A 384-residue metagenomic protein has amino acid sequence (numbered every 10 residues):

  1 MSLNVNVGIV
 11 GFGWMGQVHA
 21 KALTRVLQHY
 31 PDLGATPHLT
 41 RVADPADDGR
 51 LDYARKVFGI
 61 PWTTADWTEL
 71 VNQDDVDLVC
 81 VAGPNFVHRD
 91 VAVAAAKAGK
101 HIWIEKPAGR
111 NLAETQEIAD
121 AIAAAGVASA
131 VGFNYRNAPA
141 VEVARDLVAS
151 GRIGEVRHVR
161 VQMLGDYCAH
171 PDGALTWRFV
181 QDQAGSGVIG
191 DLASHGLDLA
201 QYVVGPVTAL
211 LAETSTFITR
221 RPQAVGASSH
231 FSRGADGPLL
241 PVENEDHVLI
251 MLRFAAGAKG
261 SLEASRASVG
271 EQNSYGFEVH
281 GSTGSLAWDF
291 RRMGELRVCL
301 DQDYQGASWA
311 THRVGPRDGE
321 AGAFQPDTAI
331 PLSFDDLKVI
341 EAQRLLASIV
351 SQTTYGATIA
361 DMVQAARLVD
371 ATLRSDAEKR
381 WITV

Functional and structural regions predicted by a protein language model:
M1, V26, Y30-P31, L78-C80 (+2 more regions): C-terminal helix-rich "cap/oligomerization" subdomain common to oxidoreductases
M1-F58: N-terminal Rossmann-like dinucleotide-binding module
Y53-I60, E117-I122: Short, conserved SAM-binding/catalytic segment of Class I S-adenosyl-L-methionine-dependent methyltransferases
P61-D66: Conserved SAM-binding strand-loop segment of SAM-dependent methyltransferases
L78, P84-N85, R89-R136, G151: Beta-strand-loop-alpha-helix segment that lines the small-molecule cofactor/substrate pocket of alpha/beta enzymes
N134, T219-E245, L249, R253-A256 (+2 more regions): C-terminal glycine/acidic-rich active-site capping loop/insertion
Y135-P241, L296, K379: Predominantly a Rossmann-like dinucleotide-binding segment in NAD(P)-dependent oxidoreductases
S194, E263-Q272: Glycine-rich phosphate/pyrophosphate-binding beta-alpha loops
